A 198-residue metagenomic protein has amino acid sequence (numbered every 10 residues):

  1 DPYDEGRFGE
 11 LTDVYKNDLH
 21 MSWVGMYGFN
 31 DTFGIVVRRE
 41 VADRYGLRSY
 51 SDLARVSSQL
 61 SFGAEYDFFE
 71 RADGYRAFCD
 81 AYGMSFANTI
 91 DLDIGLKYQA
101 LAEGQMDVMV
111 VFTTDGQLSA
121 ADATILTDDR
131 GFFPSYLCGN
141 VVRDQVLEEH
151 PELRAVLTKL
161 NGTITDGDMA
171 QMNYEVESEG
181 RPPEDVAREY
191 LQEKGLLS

Functional and structural regions predicted by a protein language model:
D1-V24, E103-Q105, Q117-G131: Ligand-binding "clamshell"
F8-F62, G162-D166: A conserved helix-loop-strand patch within extracytoplasmic ligand-binding domains of the periplasmic binding
M26-G34, D128-L137: Short Pro/Gly-enriched coil loops immediately N-terminal to beta-strands
T32-D43, L137-H150: A bilobed periplasmic-binding-protein/Venus flytrap-type ligand-binding module shared by bacterial periplasmic
S57-S61, L96, A100-V111: Alpha-to-beta junction loops
S58-S61, C79-L92: A local structural motif
Y66, A87-Q99: Short helix-initiation/N-cap motifs at beta->coil->alpha
C79-M84, E152-S198: An extracytoplasmic/periplasmic, membrane-proximal ligand-sensing/linker region
